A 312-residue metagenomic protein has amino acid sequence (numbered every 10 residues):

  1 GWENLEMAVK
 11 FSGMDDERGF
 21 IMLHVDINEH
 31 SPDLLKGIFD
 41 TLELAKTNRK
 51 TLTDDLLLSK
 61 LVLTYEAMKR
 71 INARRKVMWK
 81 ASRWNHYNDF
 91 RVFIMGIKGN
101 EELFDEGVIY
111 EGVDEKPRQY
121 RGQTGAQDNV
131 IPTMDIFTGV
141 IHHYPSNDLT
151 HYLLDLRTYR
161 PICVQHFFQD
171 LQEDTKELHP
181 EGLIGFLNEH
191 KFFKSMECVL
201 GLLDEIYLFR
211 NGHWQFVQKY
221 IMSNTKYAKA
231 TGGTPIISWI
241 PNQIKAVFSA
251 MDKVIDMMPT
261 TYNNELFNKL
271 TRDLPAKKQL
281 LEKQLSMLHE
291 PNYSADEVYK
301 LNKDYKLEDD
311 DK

Functional and structural regions predicted by a protein language model:
G1-K312: Surface-exposed peri-terminal alpha-helical interaction modules
